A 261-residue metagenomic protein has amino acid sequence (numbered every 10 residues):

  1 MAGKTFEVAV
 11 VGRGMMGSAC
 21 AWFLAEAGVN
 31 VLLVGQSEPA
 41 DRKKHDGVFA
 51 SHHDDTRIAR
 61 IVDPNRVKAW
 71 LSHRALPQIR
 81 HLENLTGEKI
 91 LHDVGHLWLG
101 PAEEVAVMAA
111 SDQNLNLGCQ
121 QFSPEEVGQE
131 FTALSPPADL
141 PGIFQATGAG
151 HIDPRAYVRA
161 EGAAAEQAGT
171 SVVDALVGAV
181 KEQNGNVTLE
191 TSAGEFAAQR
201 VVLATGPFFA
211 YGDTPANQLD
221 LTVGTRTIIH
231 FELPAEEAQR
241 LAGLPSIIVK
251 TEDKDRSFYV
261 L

Functional and structural regions predicted by a protein language model:
F6-L33: N-terminal Rossmann-like FAD-binding beta1-loop-alpha1 element of flavoenzymes
R13, P101, T205-G206: Glycine-rich, N-terminal phosphate-binding loop of Rossmann-like dinucleotide-binding domains
M16, P39, F208: Conserved Rossmann-like nucleotide-cofactor binding loop
W22-A27, G87-L91, E195, T205-L261: Active-site substrate-recognition segment that forms the wall of the catalytic cavity or substrate channel
E26-S51: Glycine-rich FAD pyrophosphate-binding loop
D54-A133, L140, S257-F258: Dinucleotide-binding Rossmann-like beta1-alpha1 core, especially the glycine-rich loop that anchors the ADP
L99-G169, V173-D174, A179-N184: Flavin (FAD/FMN) cofactor-binding and adjacent substrate-gating region of FAD-dependent oxidoreductase domains
I152-E237: Predominantly flavin-linked oxidoreductase catalytic cores and closely associated redox partners
